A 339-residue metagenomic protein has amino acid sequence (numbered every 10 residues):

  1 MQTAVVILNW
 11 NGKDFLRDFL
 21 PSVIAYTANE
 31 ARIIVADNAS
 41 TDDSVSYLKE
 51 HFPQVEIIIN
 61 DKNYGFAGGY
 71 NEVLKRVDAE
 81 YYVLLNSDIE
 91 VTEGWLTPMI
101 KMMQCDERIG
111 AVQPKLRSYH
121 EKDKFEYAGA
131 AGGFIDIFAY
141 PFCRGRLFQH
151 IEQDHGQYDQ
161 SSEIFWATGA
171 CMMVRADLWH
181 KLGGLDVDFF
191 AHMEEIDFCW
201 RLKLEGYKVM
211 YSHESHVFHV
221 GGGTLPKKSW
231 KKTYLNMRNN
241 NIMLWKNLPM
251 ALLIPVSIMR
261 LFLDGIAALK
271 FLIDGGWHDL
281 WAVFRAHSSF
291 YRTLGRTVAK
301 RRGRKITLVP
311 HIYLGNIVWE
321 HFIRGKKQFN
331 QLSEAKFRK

Functional and structural regions predicted by a protein language model:
T3-V6, E205-R302, I306-I312, N316-I323: Active-site-adjacent helix/loop segment of glycosyltransferases that harbors family-specific signature motifs
P21-E30: Short, acidic, metal-binding catalytic loop of nucleotide-sugar glycosyltransferases
S22, D37-S46, K62: A conserved acidic beta->alpha catalytic loop
E30-A39, I58-N60: Short beta-strand/loop segment that forms part of the nucleotide-sugar
I59-V77, S87-I89, P98: Glycine-rich, basic loop-to-helix element that forms the pyrophosphate-binding segment of sugar-nucleotide handling
Y82: Short aromatic/hydrophobic "clamp" motif used to bind/position activated sugar donors
E90-Y140: Conserved donor NDP-sugar-binding/catalytic core segment of glycosyltransferases
D159-H216: A short, conserved alpha-helix in the catalytic core of glycosyltransferases
